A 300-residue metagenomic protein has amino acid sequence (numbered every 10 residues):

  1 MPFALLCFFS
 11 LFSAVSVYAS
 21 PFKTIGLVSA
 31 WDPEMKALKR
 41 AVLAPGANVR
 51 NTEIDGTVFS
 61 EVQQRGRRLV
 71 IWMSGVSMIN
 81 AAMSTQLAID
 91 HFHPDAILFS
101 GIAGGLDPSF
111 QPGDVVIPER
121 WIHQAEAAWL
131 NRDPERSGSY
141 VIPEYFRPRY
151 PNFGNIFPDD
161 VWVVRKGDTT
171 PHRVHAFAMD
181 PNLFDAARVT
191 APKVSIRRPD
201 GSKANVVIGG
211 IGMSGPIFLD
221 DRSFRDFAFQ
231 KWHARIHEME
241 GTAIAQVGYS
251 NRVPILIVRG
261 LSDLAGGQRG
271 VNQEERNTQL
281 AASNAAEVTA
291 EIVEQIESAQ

Functional and structural regions predicted by a protein language model:
P2-A14: Bacterial N-terminal signal peptides
V17-A19: Boundary at the C-terminal end of the N-terminal hydrophobic targeting segment
P21-I25, E53-Q300: Glycine-rich phosphate- or other oxyanion-binding loops that anchor nucleotides, phosphorylated ligands
I25-P33, L38: Gly/serine-rich nucleotide phosphate-binding loop at the start of the catalytic core of nucleotide/ADP-ribose-handling
L38-P45, Q64-R65: A short, Lys/Arg-enriched amphipathic alpha-helix followed by its capping loop at the start of a domain
V42-T57: Short catalytic helix/loop segments, enriched in acidic residues and glycine and frequently bearing histidine
